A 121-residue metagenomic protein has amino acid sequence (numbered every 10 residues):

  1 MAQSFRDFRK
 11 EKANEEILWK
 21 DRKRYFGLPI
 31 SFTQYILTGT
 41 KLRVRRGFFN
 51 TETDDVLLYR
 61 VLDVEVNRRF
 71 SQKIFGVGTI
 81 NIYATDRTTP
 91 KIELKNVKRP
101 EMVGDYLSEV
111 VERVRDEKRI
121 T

Functional and structural regions predicted by a protein language model:
M1-T121: N-terminal basic, Ser/Thr-rich segments that initiate or prime the first beta/alpha elements at protein or domain
